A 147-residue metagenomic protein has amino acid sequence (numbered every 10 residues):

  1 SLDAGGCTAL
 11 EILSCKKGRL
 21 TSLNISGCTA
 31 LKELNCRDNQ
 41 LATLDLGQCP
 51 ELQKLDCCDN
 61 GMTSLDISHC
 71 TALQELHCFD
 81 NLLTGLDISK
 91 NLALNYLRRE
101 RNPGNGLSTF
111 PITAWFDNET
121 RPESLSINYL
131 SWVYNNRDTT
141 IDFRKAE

Functional and structural regions predicted by a protein language model:
S1-L2, L13, L23, L44-L46 (+4 more regions): Canonical leucine-rich repeat
L2, E11-C15, L23, K32-C36 (+4 more regions): Conserved hydrophobic beta-strand positions in leucine-rich repeat
G5, A9, S26, Q40 (+6 more regions): Low-complexity intrinsically disordered segments
C7-L10, C28-L31, C49-L52, C70-L73 (+3 more regions): Leucine-rich repeat
T8, L20-T21, N35, P50 (+5 more regions): Compositionally biased, low-complexity segments enriched in small residues
G18, N39, N60, N81 (+1 more regions): Consensus "Asn ladder" position of solenoid repeat domains
F79-E147: Leucine-rich solenoid repeat scaffolds
